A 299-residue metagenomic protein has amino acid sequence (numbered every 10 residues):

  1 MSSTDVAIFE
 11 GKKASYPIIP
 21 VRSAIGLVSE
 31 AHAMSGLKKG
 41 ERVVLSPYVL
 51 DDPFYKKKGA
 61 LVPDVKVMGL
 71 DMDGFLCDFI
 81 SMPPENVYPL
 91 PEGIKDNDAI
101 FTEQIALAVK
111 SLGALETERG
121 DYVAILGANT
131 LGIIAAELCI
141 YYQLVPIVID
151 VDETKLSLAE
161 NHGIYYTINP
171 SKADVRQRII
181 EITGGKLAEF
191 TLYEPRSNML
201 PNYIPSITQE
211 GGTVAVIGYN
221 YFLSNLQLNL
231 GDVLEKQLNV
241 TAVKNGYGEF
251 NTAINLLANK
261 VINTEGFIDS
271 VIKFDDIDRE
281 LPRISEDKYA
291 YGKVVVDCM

Functional and structural regions predicted by a protein language model:
M1-A24, T167, M299: Short N-terminal strand-loop motif that marks the start of NAD(P)H/FAD-dependent oxidoreductase cofactor-binding domains
K12-P53, P91-G93: Glycine-rich beta-strand-centered segment in the early N-terminal region that forms part of a ligand/cofactor-binding
V49-L126: NAD(P)H dinucleotide-binding glycine-rich loop of Rossmann-like/cofactor-binding domains, especially the beta1-alpha1
K95-K172: Mid-domain Rossmann-like dinucleotide-binding core that forms the NAD(H)/NADP(H) cofactor-binding site
L115-T117, H162-Q237: Glycine-rich cofactor phosphate-binding loops and adjacent beta1-alpha1 units of small-molecule cofactor enzyme domains
D152, N220, G246: Residues in the short beta-alpha loop(s) of Rossmann-like NAD(P)-binding domains
N202-S206, Y247-M299: C-terminal hydrophobic helical "lid"/dimerization subdomain of Rossmann-like NAD(P)H-dependent oxidoreductases
